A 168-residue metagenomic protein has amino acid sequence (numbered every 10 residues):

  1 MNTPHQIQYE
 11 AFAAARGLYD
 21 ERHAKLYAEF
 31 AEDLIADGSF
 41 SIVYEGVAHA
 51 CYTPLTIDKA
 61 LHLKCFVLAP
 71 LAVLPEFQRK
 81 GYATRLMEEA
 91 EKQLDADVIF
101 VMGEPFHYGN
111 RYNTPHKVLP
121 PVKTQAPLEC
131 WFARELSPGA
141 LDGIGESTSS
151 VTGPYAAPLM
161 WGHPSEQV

Functional and structural regions predicted by a protein language model:
M1-Q6: Conserved N-terminal entry element of GNAT/NAT acetyltransferase domains
Q8, F12-V43, H49-T56: Active-site rim helix/loop that mediates acceptor-substrate recognition in acyltransferases
S39, D95-A96: Short, high-confidence coil segments that cap the C-terminus of an alpha-helix and link into the following beta-strand
Y52-T53, L86, A90, T114-V118: Short acidic (Asp/Glu) patches
T56-L68, Q78: A conserved beta-turn-beta hairpin within the catalytic core of GNAT-like acetyltransferases that forms part
L68, V73, R79-K92, V101: Conserved acetyl-CoA-binding loop-helix of GNAT-fold acetyltransferases
I99-L128: Conserved active-site alpha-helix within GNAT-family acetyltransferase domains
K123-Q167: C-terminal "cap" of GNAT-fold acetyltransferases
